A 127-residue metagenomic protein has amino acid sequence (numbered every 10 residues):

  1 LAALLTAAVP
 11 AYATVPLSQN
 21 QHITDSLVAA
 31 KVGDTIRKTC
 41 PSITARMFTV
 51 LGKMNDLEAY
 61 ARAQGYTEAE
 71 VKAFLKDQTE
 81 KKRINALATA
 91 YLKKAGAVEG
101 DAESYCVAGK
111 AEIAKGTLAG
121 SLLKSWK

Functional and structural regions predicted by a protein language model:
L1-A2: Sec-dependent signal peptide recognition, specifically the positively charged N-region followed immediately by
A8-P10: N-terminal signal peptide c-region/cleavage motif recognized by signal peptidases
A13-T49: Immediate post-signal-peptide N-terminus of mature secreted/exported proteins
G52-K127: Compact alpha-helical subdomains of small soluble proteins
